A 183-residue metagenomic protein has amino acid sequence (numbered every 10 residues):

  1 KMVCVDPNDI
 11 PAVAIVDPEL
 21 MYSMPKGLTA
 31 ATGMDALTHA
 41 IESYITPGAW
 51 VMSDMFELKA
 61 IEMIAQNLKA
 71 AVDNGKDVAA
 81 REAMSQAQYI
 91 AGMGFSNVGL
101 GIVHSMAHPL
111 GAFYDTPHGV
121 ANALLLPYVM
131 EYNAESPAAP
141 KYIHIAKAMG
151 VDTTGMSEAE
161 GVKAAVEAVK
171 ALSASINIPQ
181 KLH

Functional and structural regions predicted by a protein language model:
M2-V98: Carboxylate- and glycine-rich phosphate/diphosphate-binding segment that chelates Mg2+/Mn2+
A31, V78, L100, V120 (+1 more regions): Non-catalytic, surface-exposed connector residues within folded enzymatic/regulatory domains
A40, M106, V129: Active-site pre-Tyr helix/loop in NAD(P)-dependent dehydrogenases
Y44-W50, V98-L100, Y132-A139, Q180: Short helix-capping/linker segments at secondary-structure and domain boundaries
Y89-N122: Glycine-rich phosphate/pyrophosphate-binding beta-alpha loops
F113-H183: Gly/Pro-rich interdomain helix-loop hinge
